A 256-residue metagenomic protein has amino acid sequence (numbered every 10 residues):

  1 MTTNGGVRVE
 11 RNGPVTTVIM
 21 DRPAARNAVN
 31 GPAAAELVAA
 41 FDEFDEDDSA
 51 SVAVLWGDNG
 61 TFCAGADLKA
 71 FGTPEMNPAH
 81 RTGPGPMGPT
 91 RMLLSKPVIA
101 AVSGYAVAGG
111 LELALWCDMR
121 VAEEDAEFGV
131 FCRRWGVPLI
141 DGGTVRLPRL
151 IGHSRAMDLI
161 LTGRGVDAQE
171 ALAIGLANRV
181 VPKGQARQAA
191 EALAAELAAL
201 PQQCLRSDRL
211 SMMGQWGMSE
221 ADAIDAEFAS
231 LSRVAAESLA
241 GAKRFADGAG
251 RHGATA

Functional and structural regions predicted by a protein language model:
M1-D58, G184: Conserved CoA-thioester-binding segment of acyl-CoA-metabolizing enzymes
M1-G13, G163-Q169, Q188, A192-A256: C-terminal alpha-helix plus adjacent terminal tail
T2-G6, V38-D42, G83-P89, A106 (+4 more regions): A generic local structural motif
V18, L55, D67, L113-L115 (+3 more regions): Hydrophobic/aromatic residues within transmembrane alpha-helices of multi-pass small-molecule transporters
A25, A35, G57-L93, A106 (+3 more regions): Glycine- (often His-adjacent) and acidic-residue-rich active-site loop that binds/positions the CoA thioester
A28-G31, A64, T73, L161 (+2 more regions): Phosphate-coordinating loops and pocket residues in cytosolic domains that bind phosphorylated ligands
F41, F62, F128, F245 (+1 more regions): Conserved hydrophobic/aromatic "anchor" residues that stabilize well-ordered secondary structure elements
P89-Q203: Crotonase-fold acyl-CoA enzyme core
